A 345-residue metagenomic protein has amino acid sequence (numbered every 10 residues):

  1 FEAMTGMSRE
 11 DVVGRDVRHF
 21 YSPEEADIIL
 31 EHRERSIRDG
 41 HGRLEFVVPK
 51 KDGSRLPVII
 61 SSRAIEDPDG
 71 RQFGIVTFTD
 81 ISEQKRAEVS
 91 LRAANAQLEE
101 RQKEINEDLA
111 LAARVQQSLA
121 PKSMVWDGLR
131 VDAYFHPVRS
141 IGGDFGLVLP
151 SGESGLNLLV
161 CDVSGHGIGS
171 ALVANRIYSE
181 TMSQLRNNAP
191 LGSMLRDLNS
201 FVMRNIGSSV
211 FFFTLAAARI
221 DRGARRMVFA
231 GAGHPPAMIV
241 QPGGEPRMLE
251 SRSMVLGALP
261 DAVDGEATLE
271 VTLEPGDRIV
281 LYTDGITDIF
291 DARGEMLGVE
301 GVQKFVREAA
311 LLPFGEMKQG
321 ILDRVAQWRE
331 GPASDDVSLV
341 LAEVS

Functional and structural regions predicted by a protein language model:
M4-S8, V13-R18, P23-E25, E31-R33 (+4 more regions): PAS-family sensory domain signature
M7, D11-E24, S179-R186, G301-E308: PAS-family sensory/regulatory domains
P23-S54, G320-V325: Terminal output helix/cap of sensory domains in signal transduction proteins
G42-V47, D52-S62, I75, R130 (+2 more regions): PAS/PAC sensory module
I60-G74, S151-S154: Short loop/turn elements at sensory-signaling interfaces that couple input to output
G70-D80, L159-C161, Y282: PAS-family sensory domains
T79-A93, G165: PAS-associated C-terminal cap
A94-V280, E330-S345: … and, occasionally, acidic/histidine-rich disordered N-termini of signaling adaptors
